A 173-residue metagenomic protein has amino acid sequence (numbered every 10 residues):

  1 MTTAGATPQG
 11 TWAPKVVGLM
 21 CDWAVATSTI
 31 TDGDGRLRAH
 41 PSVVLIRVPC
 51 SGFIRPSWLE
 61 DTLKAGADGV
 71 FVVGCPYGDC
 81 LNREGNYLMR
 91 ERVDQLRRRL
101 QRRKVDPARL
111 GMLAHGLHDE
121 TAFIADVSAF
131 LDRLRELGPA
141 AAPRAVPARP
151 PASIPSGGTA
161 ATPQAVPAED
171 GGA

Functional and structural regions predicted by a protein language model:
M1-A173: Iron-sulfur-associated redox domains of electron-transfer enzymes in respiratory and anaerobic energy metabolism
